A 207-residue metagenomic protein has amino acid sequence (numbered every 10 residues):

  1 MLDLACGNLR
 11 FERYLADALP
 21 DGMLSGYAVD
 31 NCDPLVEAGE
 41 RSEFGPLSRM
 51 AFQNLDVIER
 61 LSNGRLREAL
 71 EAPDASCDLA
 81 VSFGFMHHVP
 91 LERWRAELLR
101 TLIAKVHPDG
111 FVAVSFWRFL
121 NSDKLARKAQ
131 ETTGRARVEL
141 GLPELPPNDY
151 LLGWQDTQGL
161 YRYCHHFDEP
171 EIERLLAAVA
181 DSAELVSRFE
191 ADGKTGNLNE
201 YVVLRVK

Functional and structural regions predicted by a protein language model:
L2-L70, R93, F111-K207: Class I (Rossmann-like) S-adenosyl-L-methionine-dependent methyltransferase catalytic domain, capturing the SAM-binding
S76-C77: Local beta-strand N-terminus motif with an aromatic residue
V81: A conserved beta-strand element that flanks and buttresses the S-adenosyl-L-methionine
G84-H88: Short catalytic micro-motifs in class I SAM-dependent methyltransferases
V89-T101: A short, conserved alpha-helix within the catalytic core of class I
T101-P108: Conserved helix-to-beta-strand junction in the class I
